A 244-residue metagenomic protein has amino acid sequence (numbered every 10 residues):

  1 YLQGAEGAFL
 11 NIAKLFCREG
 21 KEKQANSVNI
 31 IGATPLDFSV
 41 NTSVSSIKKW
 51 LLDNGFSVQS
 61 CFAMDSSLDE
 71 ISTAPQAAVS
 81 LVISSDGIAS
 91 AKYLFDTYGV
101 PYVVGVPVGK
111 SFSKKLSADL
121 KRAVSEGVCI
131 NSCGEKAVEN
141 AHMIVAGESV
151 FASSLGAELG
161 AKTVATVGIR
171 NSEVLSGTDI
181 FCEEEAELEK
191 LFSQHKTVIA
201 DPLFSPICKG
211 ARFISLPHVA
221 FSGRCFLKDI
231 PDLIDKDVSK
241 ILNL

Functional and structural regions predicted by a protein language model:
Y1-L244: An N-terminal assembly and electron-transfer interface module characteristic of large anaerobic redox and radical
